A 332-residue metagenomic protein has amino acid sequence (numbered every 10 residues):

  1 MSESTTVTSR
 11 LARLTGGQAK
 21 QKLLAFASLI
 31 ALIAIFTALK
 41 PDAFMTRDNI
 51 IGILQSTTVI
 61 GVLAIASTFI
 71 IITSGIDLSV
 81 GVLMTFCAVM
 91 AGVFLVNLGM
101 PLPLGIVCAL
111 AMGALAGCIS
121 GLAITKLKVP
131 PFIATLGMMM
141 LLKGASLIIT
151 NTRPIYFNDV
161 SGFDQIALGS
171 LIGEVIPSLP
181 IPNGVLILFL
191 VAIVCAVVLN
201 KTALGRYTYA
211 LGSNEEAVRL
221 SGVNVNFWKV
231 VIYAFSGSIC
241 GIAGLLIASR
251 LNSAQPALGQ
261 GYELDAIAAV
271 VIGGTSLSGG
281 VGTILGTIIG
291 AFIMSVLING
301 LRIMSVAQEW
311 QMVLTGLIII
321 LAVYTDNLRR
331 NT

Functional and structural regions predicted by a protein language model:
M1-A34, S213, L220-F227, L297-T332: Cytosolic-side transmembrane-helix boundaries in multi-pass membrane proteins
S2-A64, L98-L104, P177-S178, T332: Membrane-interfacial amphipathic/re-entrant helices at transmembrane-helix boundaries
I33-L39, A43-L98, L122-K128, V270 (+3 more regions): Single transmembrane alpha-helix segments in multi-pass membrane proteins
N49, I193-A234: Membrane-helix/interface signature in polytopic inner-membrane proteins
G99-M139, G290: Alpha-helical transmembrane segments within multi-pass membrane transporters and channels
P131-K201, W228-V231, L251-G259: Transmembrane helix-bundle core of multi-pass membrane transporters and related energy-transducing complexes
I133, R219, N224-I247, Q260: Transmembrane alpha-helices
A234, C240, R250-G316: Transmembrane alpha-helical segments in multi-pass inner-membrane proteins
